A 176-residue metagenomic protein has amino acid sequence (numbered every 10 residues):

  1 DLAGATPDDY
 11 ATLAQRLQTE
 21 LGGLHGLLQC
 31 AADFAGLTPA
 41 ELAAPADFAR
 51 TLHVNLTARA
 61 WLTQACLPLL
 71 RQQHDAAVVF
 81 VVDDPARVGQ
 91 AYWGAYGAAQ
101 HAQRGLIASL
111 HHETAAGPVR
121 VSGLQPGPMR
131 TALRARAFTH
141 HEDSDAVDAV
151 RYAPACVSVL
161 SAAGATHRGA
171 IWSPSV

Functional and structural regions predicted by a protein language model:
A3-A11, Q15, D33-A49, Y92: Conserved mid-core segment of classical short-chain dehydrogenase/reductases
R16-Q29, A35-G36, A165: A glycine-rich helix->loop->beta "capping" turn within Rossmann-like NAD(P)(H)-dependent oxidoreductase domains
Q18, V54-H74, H112: Amphipathic alpha-helical dimer-interface segment in Rossmann-like NAD(P)H-dependent oxidoreductases
H25, E41-A60, V79, Q103: Catalytic Tyr-X3-Lys loop
L28, V79, V121-L124, R134: Hydrophobic structural elements of the Rossmann-like NAD(P)H-binding subdomain that define the short-chain
D33, R71, D75-A116, P128: Catalytic loop of short-chain dehydrogenase/reductase
D47, A58, G94, A102-G105 (+1 more regions): Conserved cofactor-binding/catalytic machinery of classical short-chain dehydrogenase/reductase
A116-V119, G123-L124, T131, T139-V176: C-terminal helical subdomain
